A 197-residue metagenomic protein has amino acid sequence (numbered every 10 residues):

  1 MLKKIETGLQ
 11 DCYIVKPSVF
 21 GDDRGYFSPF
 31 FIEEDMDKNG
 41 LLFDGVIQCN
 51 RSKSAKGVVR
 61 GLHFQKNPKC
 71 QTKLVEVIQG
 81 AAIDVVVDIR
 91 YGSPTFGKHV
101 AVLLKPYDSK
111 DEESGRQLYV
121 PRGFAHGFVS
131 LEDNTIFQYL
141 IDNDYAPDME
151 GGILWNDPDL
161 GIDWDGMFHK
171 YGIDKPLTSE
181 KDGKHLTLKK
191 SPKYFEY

Functional and structural regions predicted by a protein language model:
M1-E112, N134, D144-Y197: Non-catalytic, conserved peripheral segments adjacent to functional cores
S109-G115, F124-Q138: Ligand-binding loop in jelly-roll beta-barrel domains
I141: Short strand-turn motif at the edge of the Rossmann-like AdoMet-binding core
